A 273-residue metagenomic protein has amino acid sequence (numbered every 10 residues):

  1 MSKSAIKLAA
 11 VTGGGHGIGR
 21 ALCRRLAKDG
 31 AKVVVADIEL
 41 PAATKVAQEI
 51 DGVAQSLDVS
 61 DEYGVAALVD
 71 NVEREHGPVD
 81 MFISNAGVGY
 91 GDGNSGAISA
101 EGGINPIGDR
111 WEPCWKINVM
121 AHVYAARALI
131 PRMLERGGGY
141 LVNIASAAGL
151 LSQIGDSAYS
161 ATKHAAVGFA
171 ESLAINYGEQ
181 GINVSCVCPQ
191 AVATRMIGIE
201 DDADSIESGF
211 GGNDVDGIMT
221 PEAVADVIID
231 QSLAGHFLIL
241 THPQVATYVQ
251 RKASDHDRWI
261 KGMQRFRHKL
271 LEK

Functional and structural regions predicted by a protein language model:
S2-V33: Canonical Rossmann dinucleotide-binding motif of NAD(H)/NADP(H)-dependent dehydrogenases/reductases, specifically
D29, L151, S172-I182: Active-site-adjacent segment of SDR/Rossmann-fold oxidoreductases
L40-P41, L57-A67: The beta1-alpha1 cofactor-binding region of Rossmann-like NAD(H)/NADP(H)-dependent oxidoreductases
G89-E112, G155-A158: Conserved mid-core segment of classical short-chain dehydrogenase/reductases
A126, T162: Active-site helix of classical SDR
S146: Residue(s) in the substrate-gating loop at a strand-loop-helix junction that position the organic substrate next
I175-P243: SDR active-site lid
